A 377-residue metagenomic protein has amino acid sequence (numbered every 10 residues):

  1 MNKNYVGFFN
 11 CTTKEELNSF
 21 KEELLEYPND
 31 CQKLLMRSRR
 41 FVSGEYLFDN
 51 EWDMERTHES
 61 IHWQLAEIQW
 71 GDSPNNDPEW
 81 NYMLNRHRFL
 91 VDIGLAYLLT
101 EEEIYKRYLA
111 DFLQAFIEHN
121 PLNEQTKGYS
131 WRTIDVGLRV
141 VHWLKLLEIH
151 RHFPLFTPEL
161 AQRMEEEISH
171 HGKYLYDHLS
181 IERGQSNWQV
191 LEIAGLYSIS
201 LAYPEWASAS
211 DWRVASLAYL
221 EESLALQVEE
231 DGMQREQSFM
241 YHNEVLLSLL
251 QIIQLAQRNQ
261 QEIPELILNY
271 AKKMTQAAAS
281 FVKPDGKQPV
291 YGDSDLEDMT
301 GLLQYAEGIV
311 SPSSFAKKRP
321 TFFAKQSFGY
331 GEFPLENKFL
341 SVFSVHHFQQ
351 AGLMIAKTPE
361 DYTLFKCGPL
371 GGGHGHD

Functional and structural regions predicted by a protein language model:
M1, I61-H62, W143, A278: Short, compositionally biased low-complexity segments
M1-I61: Extreme N-terminal leader/anchor segments
N2-N4, Y108, F348-A351: Short intrinsically disordered, low-complexity coil segments enriched in acidic
F8, F20-E23, Y27, L34 (+9 more regions): Residues that form generic nucleotide/phosphate-binding pockets
M36, S43-D49, H58-S60, L65 (+4 more regions): Sequence-level motif detector for i,i+2 pairs with an aromatic at +2
L65-I68, D77-K272: Aromatic-lined, polymer-binding surfaces characteristic of secreted/periplasmic polysaccharide-degrading enzymes
S73-P74: Active-site flanking loop/helix segments enriched in acidic
M233-D377: Carbohydrate-active enzyme catalytic cores, enriched for enzymes that act on polyanionic acidic polysaccharides
